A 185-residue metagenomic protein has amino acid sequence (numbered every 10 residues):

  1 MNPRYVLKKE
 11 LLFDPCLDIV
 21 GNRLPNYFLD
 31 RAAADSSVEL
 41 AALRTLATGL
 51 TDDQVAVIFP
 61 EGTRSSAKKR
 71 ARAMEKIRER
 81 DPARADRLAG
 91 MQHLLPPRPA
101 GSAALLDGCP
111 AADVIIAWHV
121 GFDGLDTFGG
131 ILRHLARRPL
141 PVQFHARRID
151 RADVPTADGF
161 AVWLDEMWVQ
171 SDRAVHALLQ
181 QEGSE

Functional and structural regions predicted by a protein language model:
M1, T51-D52: Short helix-terminating capping/connector loops at secondary-structure junctions
M1-S37: Catalytic core of membrane glycerolipid acyltransferases/transacylases, capturing the structured, soluble-facing
V6, A42-T45, G101-A104: Short, hydrophobic/aromatic alpha-helical segments in well-folded domains
K8, L29-R31, A117, R147-I149 (+1 more regions): Conserved beta-strand termini and adjacent loop/short-helix elements that scaffold enzyme active sites in alpha/beta
L12-L24, D52-P155: A cross-family acyltransferase "interaction/gating" segment
S36-T48: A Trp-anchored, charged/polar loop motif used as the substrate-binding/catalytic surface of acyl/ester-handling
L105, Q181-S184: Exposed, interaction-prone extracellular/peripheral surfaces
R137-E182: A recognition module on extended beta-rich or small alphabeta surfaces enriched in W/G with H and D/E
